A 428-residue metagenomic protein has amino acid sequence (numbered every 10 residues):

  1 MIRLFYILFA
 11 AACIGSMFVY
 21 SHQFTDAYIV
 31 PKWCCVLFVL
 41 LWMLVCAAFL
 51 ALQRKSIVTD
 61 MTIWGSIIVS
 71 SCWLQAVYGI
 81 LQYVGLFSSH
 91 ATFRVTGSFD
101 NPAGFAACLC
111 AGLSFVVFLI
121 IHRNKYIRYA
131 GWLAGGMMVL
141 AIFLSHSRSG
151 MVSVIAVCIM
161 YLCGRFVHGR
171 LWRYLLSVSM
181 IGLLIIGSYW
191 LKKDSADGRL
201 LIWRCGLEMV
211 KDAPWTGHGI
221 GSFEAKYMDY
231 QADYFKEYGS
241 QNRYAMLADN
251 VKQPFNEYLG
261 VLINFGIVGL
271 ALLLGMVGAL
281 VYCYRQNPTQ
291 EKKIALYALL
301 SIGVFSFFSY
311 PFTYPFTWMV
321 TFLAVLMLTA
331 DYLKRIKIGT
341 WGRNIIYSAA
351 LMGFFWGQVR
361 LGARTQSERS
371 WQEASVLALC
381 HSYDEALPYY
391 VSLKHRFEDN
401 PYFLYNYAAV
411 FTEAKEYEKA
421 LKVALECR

Functional and structural regions predicted by a protein language model:
Y6-H22, C35-L50, T62-F93, G97-Y189 (+6 more regions): Alpha-helical transmembrane segments of multi-pass inner-membrane proteins
S21-W33, Y310-F312: Membrane-helix interface and helix-disruption motif detector
Q82, L191-Y230: Aromatic-rich transmembrane-lumenal/periplasmic boundary elements in polytopic membrane proteins
H90, I220-I263: Interfacial juxtamembrane loops and adjacent helix segments that form the catalytic/substrate-binding surfaces
H122, S145, N264, R360 (+3 more regions): Alpha-helix C-terminal capping/termination sites
G187-L201, I345-H381: Hydrophobic alpha-helical transmembrane segments in integral membrane proteins
E237, S367-R428: Soluble catalytic regions of membrane-associated enzymes that act on cell-envelope and secretory-pathway components
L299, S306-A363, L377: Membrane-embedded architecture of ER/inner-membrane glycosylation machinery
